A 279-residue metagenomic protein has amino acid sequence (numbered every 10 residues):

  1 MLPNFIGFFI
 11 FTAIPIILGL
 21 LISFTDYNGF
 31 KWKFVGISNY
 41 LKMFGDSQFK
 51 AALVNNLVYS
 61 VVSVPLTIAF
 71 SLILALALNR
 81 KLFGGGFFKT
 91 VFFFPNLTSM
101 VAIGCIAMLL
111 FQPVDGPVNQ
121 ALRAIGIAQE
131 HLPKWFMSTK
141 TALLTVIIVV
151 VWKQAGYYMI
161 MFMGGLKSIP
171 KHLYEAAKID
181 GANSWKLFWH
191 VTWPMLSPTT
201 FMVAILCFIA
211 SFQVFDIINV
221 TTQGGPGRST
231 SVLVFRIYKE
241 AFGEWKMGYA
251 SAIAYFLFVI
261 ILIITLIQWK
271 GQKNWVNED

Functional and structural regions predicted by a protein language model:
M1-D279: A structural signal for multi-pass alpha-helical bundles of membrane permease subunits that mediate small-molecule
